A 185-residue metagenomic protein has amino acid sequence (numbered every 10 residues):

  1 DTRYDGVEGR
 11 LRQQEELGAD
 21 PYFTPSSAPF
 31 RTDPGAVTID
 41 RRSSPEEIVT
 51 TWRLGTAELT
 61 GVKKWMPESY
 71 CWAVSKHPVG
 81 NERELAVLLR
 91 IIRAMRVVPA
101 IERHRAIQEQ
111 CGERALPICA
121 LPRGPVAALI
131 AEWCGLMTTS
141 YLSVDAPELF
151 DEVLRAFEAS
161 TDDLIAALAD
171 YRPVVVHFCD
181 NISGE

Functional and structural regions predicted by a protein language model:
D1-D5, R83-E185: Active-site loop segments of alpha/beta catalytic cores
D1-V62, P67-C71, E102-A106, G112-L116 (+2 more regions): N-terminal basic, low-complexity leaders that serve as flexible interaction/assembly modules and, when applicable, as
P29, W72, P78, V175-V176 (+1 more regions): Residue-level detector of alpha-helical recognition elements and their boundaries
K63-P67, V74-H77, E132-W133: Surface-exposed beta-strand edges and their flanking turn/coil or helix-capping segments
Y70-R90: A short, surface-exposed interaction/processing loop segment used at functional sites
